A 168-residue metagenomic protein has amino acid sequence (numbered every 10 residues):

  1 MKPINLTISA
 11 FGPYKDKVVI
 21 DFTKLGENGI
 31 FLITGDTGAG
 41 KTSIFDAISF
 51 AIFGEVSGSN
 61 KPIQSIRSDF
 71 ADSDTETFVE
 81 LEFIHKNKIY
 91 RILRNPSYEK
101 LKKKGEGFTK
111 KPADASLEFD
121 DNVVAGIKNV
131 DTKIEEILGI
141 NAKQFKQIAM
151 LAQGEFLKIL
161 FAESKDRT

Functional and structural regions predicted by a protein language model:
M1-L138, A142-Q147: Extreme N-terminal "head/tail" segments of very large remodeling/mechanoenzyme assemblies
F145-T168: Coupling/switch segment of ABC-type P-loop NTPase heads
